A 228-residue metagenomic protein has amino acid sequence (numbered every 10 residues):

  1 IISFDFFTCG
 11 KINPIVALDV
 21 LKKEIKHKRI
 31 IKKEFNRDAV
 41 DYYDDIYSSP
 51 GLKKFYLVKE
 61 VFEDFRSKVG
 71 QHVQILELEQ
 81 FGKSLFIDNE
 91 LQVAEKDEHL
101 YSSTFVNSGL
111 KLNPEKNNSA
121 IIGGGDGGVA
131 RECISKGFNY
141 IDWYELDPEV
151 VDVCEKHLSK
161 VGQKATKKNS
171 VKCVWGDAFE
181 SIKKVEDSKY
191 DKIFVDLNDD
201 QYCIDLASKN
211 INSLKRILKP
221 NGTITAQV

Functional and structural regions predicted by a protein language model:
I2-I46, G70, V93-V228: The AdoMet/dcAdoMet-binding core of the Class I SAM-like
K26-I87: Non-catalytic substrate-recognition/targeting regions of SAM-dependent transferases
Q80, E90, L110: Residue-level marker of positions within ordered structural domains that often coincide with functionally constrained
L85-D88, V195-L197: Gly-rich Lys/Arg/Thr-decorated short loops/hinges at beta-loop-alpha junctions or inter-strand turns that position
